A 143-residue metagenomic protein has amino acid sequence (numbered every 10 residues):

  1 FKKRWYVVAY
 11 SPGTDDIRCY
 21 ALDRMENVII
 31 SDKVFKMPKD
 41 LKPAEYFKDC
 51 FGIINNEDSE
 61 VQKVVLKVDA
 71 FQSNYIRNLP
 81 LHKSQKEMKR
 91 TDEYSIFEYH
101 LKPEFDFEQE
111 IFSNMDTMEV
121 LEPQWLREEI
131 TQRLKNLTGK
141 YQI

Functional and structural regions predicted by a protein language model:
F1-N55, E60-V65: Core beta-strand-centered patch of the WYL/Sm-like small regulatory domain
K48-I143: Polybasic (Lys/Arg-rich)
